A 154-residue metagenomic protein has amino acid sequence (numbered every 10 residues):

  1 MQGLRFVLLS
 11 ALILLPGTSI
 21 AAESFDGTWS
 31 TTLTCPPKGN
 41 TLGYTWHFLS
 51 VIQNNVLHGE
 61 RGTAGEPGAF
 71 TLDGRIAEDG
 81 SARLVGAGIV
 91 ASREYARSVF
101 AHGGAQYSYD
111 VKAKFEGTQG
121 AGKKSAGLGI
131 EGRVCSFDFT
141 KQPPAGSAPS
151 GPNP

Functional and structural regions predicted by a protein language model:
M1-F6: Positively charged n-region of N-terminal signal peptides that target proteins for export
V7-P16: Bacterial N-terminal signal peptides
G17-A21: Sec/Tat signal peptide C-region and signal peptidase I cleavage site
E23-P154: Central antiparallel beta-sheet cores of small beta-barrel/beta-sandwich binding domains
